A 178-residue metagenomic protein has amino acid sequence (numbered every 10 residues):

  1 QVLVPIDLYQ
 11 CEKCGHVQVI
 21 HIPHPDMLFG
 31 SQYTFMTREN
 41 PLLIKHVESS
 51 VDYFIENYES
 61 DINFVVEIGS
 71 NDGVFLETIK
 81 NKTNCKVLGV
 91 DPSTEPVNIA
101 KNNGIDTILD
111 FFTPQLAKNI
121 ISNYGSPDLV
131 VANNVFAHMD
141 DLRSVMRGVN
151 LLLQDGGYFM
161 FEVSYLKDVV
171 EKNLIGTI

Functional and structural regions predicted by a protein language model:
Q1-L42: N-terminal juxtadomain amphipathic helix that follows a signal peptide/anchor or precedes a small N-terminal auxiliary
D61-N71: Conserved class I S-adenosyl-L-methionine
D72-N84: Conserved SAM-binding loop of SAM-dependent methyltransferases across substrates and taxa, primarily the Class I
S93-E95: Conserved SAM/SAH-binding beta-strand->alpha-helix loop
G104-N119: Conserved SAM-binding strand-loop segment of SAM-dependent methyltransferases
D128-V131: A conserved beta-strand element that flanks and buttresses the S-adenosyl-L-methionine
R143-Y158: A short glycine-rich, Lys/Arg-flanked "PGG" loop and its adjoining helix->strand segment in the class I
F159-I178: Short, glycine-/aromatic-enriched active-site segment of Class I SAM-dependent methyltransferases
